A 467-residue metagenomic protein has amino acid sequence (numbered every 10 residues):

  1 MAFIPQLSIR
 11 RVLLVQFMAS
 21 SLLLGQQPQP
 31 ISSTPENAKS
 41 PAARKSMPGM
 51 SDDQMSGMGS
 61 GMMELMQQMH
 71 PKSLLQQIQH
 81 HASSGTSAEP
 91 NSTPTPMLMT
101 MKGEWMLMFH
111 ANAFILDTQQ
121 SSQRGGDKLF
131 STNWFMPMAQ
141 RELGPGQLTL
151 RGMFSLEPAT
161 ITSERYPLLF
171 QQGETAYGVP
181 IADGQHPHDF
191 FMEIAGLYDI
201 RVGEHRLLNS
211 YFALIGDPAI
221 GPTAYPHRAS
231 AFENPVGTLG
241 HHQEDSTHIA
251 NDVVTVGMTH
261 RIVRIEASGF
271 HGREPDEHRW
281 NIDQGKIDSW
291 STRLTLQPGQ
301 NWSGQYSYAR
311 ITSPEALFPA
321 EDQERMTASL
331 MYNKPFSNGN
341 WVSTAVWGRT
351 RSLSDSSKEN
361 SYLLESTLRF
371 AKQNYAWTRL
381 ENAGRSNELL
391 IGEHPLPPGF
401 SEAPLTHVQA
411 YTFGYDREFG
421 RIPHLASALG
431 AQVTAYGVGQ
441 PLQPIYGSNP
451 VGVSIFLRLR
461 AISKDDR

Functional and structural regions predicted by a protein language model:
W105, D127-F135, H188-I194, H248-V254 (+6 more regions): Residues that define the transmembrane beta-barrel architecture of outer-membrane proteins
L107, G144-T149, E204-L208, I262-E266 (+5 more regions): Repeated loop/turn-to-beta-strand initiation elements of outer-membrane beta-barrel proteins
F109-A111, L150-G152, S210-F212, V256 (+8 more regions): Membrane-embedded beta-strand positions of outer-membrane beta-barrel proteins
A113-Q119, F154-T160, L214-P218, H260-I262 (+8 more regions): Transmembrane beta-strands of outer-membrane beta-barrel pores
A139-L143, I200, G257-H260, L296-P298 (+5 more regions): Residue-level signature of outer-membrane beta-barrel architecture
I161-T295: Surface-exposed coil loops of outer-membrane beta-barrel proteins
H260, R264-S268, T295-F400, Y411: Detector for outer-membrane/organellar transmembrane beta-barrel domains, recognizing the amphipathic beta-strand
F413, G447-R467: Outer-membrane beta-barrel "beta-signal"
